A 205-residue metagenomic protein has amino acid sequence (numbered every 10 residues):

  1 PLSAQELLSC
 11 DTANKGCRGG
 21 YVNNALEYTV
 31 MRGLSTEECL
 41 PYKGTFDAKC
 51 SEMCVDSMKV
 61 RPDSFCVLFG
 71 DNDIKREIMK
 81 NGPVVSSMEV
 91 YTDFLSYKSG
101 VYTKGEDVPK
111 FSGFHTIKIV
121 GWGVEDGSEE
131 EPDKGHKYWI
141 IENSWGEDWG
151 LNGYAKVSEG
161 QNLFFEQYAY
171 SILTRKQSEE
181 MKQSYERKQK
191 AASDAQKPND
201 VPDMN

Functional and structural regions predicted by a protein language model:
P1-N205: Catalytic-core signature of thiol
